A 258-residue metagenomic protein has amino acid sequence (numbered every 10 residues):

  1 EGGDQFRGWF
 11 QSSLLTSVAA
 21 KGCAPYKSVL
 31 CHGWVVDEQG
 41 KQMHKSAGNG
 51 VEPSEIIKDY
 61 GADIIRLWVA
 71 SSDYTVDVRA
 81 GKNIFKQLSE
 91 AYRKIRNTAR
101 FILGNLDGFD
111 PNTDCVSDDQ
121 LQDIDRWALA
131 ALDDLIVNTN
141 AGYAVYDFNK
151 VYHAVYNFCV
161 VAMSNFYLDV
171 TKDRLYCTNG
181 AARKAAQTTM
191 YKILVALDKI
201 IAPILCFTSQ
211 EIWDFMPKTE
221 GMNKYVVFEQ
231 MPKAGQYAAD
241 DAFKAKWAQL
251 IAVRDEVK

Functional and structural regions predicted by a protein language model:
G3-S13, K94, K199-W213: Conserved phosphate/anionic-ligand binding catalytic regions in large, soluble enzymes, centered on
F6-G22, V257: Metal-dependent nuclease catalytic cores in nucleic-acid-processing enzymes, especially RNase H-like/related
S13, V29-L30, I64-S72, T98-I102 (+4 more regions): Short alpha-helical scaffolding segments that buttress acidic/His motifs in well-ordered protein cores
S17, K21-Q39, M43-K45: Catalytic cores of enzymes that engage adenine nucleotides and/or redox cofactors via long glycine-rich, Lys/Arg/His
V35-Q39, M43-D119, K218-M222: Catalytic adenosine-cofactor/nucleotide-binding cores of aminoacyl-tRNA synthetases and other
F109-V137, L168-K258: Acidic, turn-prone loop/beta-hairpin segments
T139, Y143-K150: Short helix-adjacent coil turns
